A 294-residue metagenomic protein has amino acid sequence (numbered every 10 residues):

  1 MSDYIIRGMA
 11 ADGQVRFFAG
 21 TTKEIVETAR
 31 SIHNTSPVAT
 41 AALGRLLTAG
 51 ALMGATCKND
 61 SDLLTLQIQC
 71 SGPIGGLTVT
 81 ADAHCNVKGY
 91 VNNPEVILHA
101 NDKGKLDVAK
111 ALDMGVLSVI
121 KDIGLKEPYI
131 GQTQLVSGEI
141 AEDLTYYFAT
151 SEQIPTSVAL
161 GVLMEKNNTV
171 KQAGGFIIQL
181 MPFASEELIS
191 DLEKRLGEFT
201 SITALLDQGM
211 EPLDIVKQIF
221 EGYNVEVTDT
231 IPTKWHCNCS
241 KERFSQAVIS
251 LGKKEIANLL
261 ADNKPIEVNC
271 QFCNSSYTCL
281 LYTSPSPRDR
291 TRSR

Functional and structural regions predicted by a protein language model:
M1-D229: Interaction interfaces in information-processing and related assembly proteins
T230-W235, K264-I266: Short metal-coordination and nucleic-acid-contact micro-motifs, chiefly zinc-binding Cys/His arrays
N238-S240, N274: Cys/His-coordinated zinc-binding microdomains
R243, Y277: Cys/His-rich microdomains that often coordinate metals
A247-V248, L280-L281: Short Cys/His-rich "knuckle" micro-motifs
S250-L260: A conserved acidic, glycine/proline-rich C-terminal tail/linker
C270: Short cysteine-rich clusters marking metal-coordination/redox-active sites
Y282-T291: Conserved small/polar residues in nucleotide/adenosyl-binding loops
